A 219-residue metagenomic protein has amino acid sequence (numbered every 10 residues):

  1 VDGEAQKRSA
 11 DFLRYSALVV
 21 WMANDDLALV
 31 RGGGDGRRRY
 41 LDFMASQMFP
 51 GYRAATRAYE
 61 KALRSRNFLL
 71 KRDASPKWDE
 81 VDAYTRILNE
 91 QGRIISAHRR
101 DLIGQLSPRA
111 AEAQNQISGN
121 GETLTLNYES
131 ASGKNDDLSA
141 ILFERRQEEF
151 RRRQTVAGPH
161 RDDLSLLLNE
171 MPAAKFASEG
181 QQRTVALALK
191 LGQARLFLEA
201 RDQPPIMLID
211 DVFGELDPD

Functional and structural regions predicted by a protein language model:
V1-G36, Y40-Y52, G104-N115, A140-Q147: Nucleotide-state sensing region of NTPase/ATPase domains
S16-L18, E60-K71, L167-E170, I206-L208: Noncatalytic linker/hinge segments flanking ATPase motor cores
L27, G214-E215: Short strand->helix junction
L27-L29, Q47-G51, R57-Y59, R152-V156 (+1 more regions): Short, surface-exposed, polar/charged, turn-prone segments marking secondary-structure boundaries
G32, G51-A54, A177-Q182: Short alpha-helix boundary/capping segments
G36, K61, G133: Short alpha-helical
L41, M48-R99: Long, non-coiled-coil amphipathic alpha-helical linker/lever segments that couple catalytic cores to other domains
P76-L208, E215-D219: Conserved NTPase motor "head" modules and their coupling/switch loops across ABC/AAA+ ATPases, GTPases, and GHKL ATPases
